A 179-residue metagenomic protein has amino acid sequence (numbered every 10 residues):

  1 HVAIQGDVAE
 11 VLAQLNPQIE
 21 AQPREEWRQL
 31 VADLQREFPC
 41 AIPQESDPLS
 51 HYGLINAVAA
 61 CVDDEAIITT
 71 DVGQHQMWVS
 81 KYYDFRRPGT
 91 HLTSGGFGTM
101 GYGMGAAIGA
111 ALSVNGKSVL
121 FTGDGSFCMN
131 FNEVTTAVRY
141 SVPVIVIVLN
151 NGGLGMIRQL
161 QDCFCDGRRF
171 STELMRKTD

Functional and structural regions predicted by a protein language model:
H1, P17-Q22: Membrane-proximal helical "anchor" segments flanking the first transmembrane region of inner-membrane enzymes
A3-Q5, A9-L15, W78-D179: Thiamine diphosphate
Q5, A9, A21-R24, P48: Generic detection of long, well-ordered alpha-helical segments
A9-A13, P17-I19, Q35-P43: Conserved catalytic alpha/beta core of Sir2/sirtuin-type deacylases, generalized to analogous enzyme cores that bind
A21-L34: Flexible, glycine/charged-enriched surface loops at secondary-structure junctions
A32-S113: Active-site diphosphate/adenylate-binding microenvironment
